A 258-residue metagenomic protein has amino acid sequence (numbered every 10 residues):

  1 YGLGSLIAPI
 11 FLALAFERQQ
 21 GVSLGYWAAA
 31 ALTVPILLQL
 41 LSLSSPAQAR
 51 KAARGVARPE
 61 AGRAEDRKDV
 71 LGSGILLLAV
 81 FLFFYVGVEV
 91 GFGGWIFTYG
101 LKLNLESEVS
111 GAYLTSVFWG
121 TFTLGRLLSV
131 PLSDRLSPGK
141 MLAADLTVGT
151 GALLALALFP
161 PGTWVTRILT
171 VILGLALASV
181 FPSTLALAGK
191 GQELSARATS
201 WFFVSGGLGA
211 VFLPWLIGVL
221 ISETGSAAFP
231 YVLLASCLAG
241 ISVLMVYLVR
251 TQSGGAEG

Functional and structural regions predicted by a protein language model:
Y1-I10, S200, S205-L213: Glycine-rich segments within core transmembrane alpha-helices of 12-TM secondary carriers
Y1-Q48: Helix-loop-helix hairpin linking two adjacent transmembrane segments in secondary transporters
L14-A30, G218-C237: A membrane-interface helix-boundary motif in multi-pass transporters
F16, G125-P138, I221-S222: Helix-to-loop junctions at the C-terminal end of transmembrane segments in multipass secondary transporters
S45-L78: Juxtamembrane intracellular "pre-TM" segments in multi-pass secondary transporters
L71-L124: Extracytoplasmic gate region of multi-pass secondary transporters
K140-A155: Structural signature of the two symmetry-related core transmembrane helices
A178-Q192: Intracellular juxtamembrane helix-capping segments at the cytosolic ends of symmetry-related transmembrane helices
